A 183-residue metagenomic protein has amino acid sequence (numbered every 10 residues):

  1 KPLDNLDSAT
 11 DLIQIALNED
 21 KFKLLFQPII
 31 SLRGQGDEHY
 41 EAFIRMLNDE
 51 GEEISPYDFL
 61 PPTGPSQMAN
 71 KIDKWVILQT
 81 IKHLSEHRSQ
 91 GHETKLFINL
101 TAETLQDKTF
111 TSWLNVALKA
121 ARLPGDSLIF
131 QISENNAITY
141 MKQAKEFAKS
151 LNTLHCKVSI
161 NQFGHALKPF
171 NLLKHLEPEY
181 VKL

Functional and structural regions predicted by a protein language model:
P2, L6-A9, P65, D73 (+4 more regions): The cytosolic transmitter module of two-component sensor histidine kinases
P2-P62, N99, I160: Active-site core of bacterial EAL-family cyclic-dinucleotide phosphodiesterase domains
I15, S31-R33, D49-E50, E86-G91 (+2 more regions): Nucleotide second-messenger and two-component phosphorelay signaling modules
L24, Y40-I44, N70-I72, L96-I98 (+3 more regions): Hydrophobic faces of well-ordered beta-strands that scaffold small-molecule active sites in alpha/beta enzyme cores
Y57-P61, N70, K149: Conserved long alpha-helical elements within nucleotide-processing catalytic cores of c-di-GMP signaling and class III
M68-Q143: Catalytic core of bacterial c-di-GMP phosphodiesterases, primarily the EAL and HD-GYP domains, capturing alpha-helical
A117-L183: The catalytic core of metal-dependent phosphodiesterases that act on cyclic dinucleotides
